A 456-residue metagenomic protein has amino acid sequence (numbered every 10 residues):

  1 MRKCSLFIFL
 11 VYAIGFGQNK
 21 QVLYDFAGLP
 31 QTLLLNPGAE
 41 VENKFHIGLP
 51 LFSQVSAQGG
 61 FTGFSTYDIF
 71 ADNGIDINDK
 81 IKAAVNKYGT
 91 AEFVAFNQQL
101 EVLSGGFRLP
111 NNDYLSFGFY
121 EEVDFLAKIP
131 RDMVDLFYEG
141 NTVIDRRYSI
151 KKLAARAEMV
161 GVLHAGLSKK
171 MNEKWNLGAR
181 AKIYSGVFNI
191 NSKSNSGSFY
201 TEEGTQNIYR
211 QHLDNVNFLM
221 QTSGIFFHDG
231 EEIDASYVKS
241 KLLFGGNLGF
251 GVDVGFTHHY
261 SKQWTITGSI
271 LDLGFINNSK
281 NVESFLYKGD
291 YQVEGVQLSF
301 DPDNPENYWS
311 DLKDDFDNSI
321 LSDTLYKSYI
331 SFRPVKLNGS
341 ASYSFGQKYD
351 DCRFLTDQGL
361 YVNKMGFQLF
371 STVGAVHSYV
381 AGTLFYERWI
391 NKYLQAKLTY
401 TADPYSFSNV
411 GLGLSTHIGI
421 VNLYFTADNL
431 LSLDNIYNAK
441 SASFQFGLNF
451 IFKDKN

Functional and structural regions predicted by a protein language model:
F16-A127: N-terminal, post-signal peptide beta-strand-biased segments of exported outer-membrane/organellar beta-barrel and other
Q31-L33, F96-E101, A157-L163, L248-V252 (+4 more regions): Residues that define the transmembrane beta-barrel architecture of outer-membrane proteins
P37-A39, Q98-F107, F117, L163-K169 (+7 more regions): Residues on the lipid-exposed face of transmembrane beta-strands in outer-membrane beta-barrel proteins
A39-I47, G106-Y114, K170-K174, H259-Q263 (+4 more regions): Short loop/turn motifs that connect adjacent beta-strands in outer-membrane beta-barrel proteins
I47-L49, S53, L115-F117, L177-A181 (+6 more regions): Transmembrane beta-strands of outer-membrane beta-barrel proteins
L51-A57, E121-F125, I183-I190, I270-N277 (+6 more regions): Transmembrane beta-strands of outer-membrane beta-barrel pores
K87, K241, Y361-V373, Y393-Y405 (+2 more regions): Transmembrane beta-strand segments that form the barrel wall of outer-membrane beta-barrel proteins
E92-V94, A127-M159, S168, L219-F227 (+1 more regions): Outer-membrane beta-barrel translocator/channel fold
